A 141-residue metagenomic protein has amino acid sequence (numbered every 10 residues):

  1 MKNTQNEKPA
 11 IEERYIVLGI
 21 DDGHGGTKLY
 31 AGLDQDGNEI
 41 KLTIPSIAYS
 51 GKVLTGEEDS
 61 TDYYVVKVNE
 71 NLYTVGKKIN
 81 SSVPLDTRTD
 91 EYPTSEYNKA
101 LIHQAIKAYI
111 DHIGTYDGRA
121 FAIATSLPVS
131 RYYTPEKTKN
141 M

Functional and structural regions predicted by a protein language model:
M1-M141: Nucleotide/phosphate-binding catalytic cleft detector across ATP-hydrolyzing and phosphate-transferring enzymes
